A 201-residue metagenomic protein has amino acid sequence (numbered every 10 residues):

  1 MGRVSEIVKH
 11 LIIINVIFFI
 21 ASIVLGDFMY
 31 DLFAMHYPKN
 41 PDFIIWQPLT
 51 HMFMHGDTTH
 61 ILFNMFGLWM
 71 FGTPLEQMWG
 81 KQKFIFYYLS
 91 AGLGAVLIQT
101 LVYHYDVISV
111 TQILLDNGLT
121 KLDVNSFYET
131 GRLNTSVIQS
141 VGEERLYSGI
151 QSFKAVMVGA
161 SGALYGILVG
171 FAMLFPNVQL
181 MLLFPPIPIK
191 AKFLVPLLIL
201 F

Functional and structural regions predicted by a protein language model:
M1-F201: A detector for small-residue-rich transmembrane helices and their helix-helix packing motifs
